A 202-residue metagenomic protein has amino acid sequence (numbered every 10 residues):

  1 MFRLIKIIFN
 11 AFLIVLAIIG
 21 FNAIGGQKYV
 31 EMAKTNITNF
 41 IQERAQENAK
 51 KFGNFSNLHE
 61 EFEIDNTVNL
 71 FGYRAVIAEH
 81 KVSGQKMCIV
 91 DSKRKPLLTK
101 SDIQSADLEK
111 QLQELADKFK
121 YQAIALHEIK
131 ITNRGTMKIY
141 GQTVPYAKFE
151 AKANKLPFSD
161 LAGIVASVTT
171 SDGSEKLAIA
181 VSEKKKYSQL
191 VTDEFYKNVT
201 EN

Functional and structural regions predicted by a protein language model:
F2-Q85, I179-N202: N-terminal targeting sequences that direct proteins away from the cytosol to non-cytosolic compartments
E31-M32, F71-K176: Conserved polar/disulfide-associated segments of primarily extracytoplasmic proteins
